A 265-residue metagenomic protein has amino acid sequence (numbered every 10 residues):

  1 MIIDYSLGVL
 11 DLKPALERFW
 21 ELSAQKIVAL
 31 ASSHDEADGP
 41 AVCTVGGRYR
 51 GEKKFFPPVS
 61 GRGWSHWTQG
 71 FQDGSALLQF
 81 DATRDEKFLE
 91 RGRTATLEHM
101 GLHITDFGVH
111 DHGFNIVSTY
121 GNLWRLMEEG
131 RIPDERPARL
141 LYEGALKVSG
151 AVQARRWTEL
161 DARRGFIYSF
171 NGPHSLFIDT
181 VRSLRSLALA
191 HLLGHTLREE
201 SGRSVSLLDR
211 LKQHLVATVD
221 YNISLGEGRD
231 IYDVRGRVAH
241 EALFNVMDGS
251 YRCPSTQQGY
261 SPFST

Functional and structural regions predicted by a protein language model:
M1-T265: Glycan-recognition and catalytic cores of secretory/periplasmic carbohydrate-active enzymes
